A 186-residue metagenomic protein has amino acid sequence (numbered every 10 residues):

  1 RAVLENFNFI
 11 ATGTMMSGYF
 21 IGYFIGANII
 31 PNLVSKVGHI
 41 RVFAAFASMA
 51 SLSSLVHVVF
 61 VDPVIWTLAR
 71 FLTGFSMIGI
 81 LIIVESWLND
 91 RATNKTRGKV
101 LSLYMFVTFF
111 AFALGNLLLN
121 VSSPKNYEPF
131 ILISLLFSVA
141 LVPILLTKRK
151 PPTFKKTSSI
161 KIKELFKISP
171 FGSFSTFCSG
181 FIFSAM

Functional and structural regions predicted by a protein language model:
Y19-N28, F112-A113: Residue-level signature of mid-helix packing/kink "hotspots" within the transmembrane helices of 12-pass Major
G26-G38, S123: Helix-to-loop junctions at the C-terminal end of transmembrane segments in multipass secondary transporters
G38, V59-V61: Helix-breaking motifs and short loop linkers at transmembrane-helix boundaries and internal kinks in secondary membrane
R41-L55, S134: Structural signature of the two symmetry-related core transmembrane helices
V64-L72: Paired small-residue
G79-A92: Intracellular juxtamembrane helix-capping segments at the cytosolic ends of symmetry-related transmembrane helices
L119-N120, S134-K155: C-terminal membrane-cytosol helix-exit motif in multi-pass small-molecule transporters
R149-F174: Juxtamembrane intracellular "pre-TM" segments in multi-pass secondary transporters
